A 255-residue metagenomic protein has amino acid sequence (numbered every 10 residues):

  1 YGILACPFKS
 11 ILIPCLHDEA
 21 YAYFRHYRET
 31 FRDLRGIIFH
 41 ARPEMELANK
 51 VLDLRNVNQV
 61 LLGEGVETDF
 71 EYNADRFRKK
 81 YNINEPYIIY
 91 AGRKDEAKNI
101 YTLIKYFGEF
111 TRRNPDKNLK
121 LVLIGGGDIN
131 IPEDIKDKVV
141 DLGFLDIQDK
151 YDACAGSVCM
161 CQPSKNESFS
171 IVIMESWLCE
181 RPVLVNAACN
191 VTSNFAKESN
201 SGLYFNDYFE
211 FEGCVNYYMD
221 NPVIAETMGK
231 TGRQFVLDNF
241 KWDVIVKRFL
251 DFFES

Functional and structural regions predicted by a protein language model:
F8-A20, Y27-N73, I83: Donor nucleotide-sugar binding/catalytic pocket of nucleotide-sugar-dependent glycosyltransferases
I38, K80-K98, I104-E109: Conserved donor-binding/catalytic core segment of Leloir-type glycosyltransferases
G125-Y151, C159: Nucleotide-activated donor-binding/catalytic signature segment of Leloir-type glycosyltransferases, i.e., the conserved
D152-S157, A196: Short alpha-helical donor nucleotide-sugar binding micro-motif in glycosyltransferases
K165: Aromatic "clamp/platform" in nucleotide-sugar-dependent glycosyltransferases that forms part of the donor/acceptor
P182-N186: Short hydrophobic beta-strand element within catalytic cores of glycosyltransferases and related nucleotide-activated
S193-N216: Change "using UDP/GDP/dTDP sugars" to "using nucleotide sugars
Y217, I224-D238, R248-D251: A short, well-ordered alpha-helix in the C-terminal region of glycosyltransferases
